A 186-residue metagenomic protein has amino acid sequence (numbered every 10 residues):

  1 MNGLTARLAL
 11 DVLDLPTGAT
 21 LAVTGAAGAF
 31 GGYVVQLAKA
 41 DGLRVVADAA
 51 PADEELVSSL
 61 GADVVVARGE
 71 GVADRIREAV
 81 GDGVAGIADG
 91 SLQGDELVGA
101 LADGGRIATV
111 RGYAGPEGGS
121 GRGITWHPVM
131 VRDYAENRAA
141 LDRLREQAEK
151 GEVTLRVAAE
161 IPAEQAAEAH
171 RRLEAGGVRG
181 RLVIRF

Functional and structural regions predicted by a protein language model:
M1-F186: Terminal helix/beta-alpha structural elements that buttress the NAD(P)+-binding lobe
